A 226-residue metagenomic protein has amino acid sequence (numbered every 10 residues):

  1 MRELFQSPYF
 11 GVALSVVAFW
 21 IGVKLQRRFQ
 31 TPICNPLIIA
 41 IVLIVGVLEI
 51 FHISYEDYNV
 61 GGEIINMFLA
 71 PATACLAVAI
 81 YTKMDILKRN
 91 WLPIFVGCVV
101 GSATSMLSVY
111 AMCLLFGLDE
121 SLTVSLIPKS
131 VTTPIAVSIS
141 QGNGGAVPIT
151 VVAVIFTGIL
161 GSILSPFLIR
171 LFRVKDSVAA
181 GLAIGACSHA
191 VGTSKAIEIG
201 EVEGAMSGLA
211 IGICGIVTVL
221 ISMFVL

Functional and structural regions predicted by a protein language model:
R2-S15, F19-Y81, I86-G97, G101: Helical membrane-embedded segments and adjacent short helical loop/helix-boundary regions of multi-pass membrane
G11-S15, I86-V109, V151-L160, A210-G215: Entry/N-cap segments of selected transmembrane alpha helices and their immediately preceding amphipathic helices
R27, E49, L114, Q141-G142 (+2 more regions): Transmembrane helix-loop junction
I38-I50, A70-C75, V96-S108, I127-V137 (+2 more regions): Small-residue-rich segments of transmembrane alpha-helices in multi-pass membrane proteins, especially helix faces
A79-W91, L114-L115, S138-A153: Helix-loop-helix hairpins and the membrane-proximal interhelical loops of multi-pass alpha-helical transport proteins
V96-A136, T157-F172: Transmembrane alpha-helices that form the ion-translocation and gating core of multi-pass ion transport proteins
L114, V219-L226: Juxtamembrane boundary at the C-terminal end of a transmembrane helix
L122-V151, I155-F156, K175-I213: Alpha-helical membrane segments and immediately flanking helix-loop junctions that form or couple to the substrate/ion
